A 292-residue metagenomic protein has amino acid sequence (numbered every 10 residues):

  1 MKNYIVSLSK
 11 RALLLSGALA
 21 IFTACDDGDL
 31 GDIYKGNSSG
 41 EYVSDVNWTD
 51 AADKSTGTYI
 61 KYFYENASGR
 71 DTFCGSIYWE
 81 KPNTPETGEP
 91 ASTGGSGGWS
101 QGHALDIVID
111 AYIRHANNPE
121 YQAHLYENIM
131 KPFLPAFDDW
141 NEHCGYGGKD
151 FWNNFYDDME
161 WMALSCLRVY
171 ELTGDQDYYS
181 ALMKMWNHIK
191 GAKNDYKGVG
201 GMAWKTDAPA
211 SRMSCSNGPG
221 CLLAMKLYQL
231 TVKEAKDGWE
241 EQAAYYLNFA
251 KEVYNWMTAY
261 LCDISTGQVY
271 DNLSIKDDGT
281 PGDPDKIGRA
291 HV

Functional and structural regions predicted by a protein language model:
K2-L13: Bacterial N-terminal signal peptides that target proteins for export
I21-A24: C-terminal motif of bacterial Sec signal peptides marking the signal peptidase cleavage site
D26-K149, Q176-V199, I264: Low-complexity, Ser/Thr/Pro/Gly-enriched N-terminal "stalk/linker" regions
G40-V43, G102-Y121, W161-D175, P219-W239: Well-ordered alpha-helical scaffold segments within catalytic/enzyme domains
Q176-W256: Aromatic- and glycine-enriched pocket-lining scaffold segments that form the walls of small-molecule binding clefts
W239-Q242, Y246-D285: Catalytic cores of carbohydrate-active enzymes
I287-V292: Conserved small/polar residues in nucleotide/adenosyl-binding loops
